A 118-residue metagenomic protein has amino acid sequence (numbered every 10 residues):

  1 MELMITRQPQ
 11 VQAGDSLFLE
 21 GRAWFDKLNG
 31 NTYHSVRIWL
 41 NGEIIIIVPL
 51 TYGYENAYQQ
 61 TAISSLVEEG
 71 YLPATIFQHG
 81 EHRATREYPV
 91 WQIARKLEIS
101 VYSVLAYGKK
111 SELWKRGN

Functional and structural regions predicted by a protein language model:
M1-N118: Catalytic phosphate/metal-binding cores of nucleic-acid and nucleotide-processing enzymes, i.e., regions that mediate
